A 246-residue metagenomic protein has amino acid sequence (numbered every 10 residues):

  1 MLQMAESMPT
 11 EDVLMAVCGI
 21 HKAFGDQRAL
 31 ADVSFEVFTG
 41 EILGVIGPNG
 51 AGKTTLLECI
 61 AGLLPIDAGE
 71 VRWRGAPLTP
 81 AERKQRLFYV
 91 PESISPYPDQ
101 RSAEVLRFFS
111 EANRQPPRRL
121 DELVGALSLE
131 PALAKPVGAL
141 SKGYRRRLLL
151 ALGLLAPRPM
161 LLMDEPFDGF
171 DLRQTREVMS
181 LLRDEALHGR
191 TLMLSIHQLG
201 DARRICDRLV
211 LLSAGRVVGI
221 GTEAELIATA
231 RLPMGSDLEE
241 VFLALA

Functional and structural regions predicted by a protein language model:
A61: Helix-to-loop junction immediately C-terminal to a conserved catalytic motif
G69-R83: Conserved ABC transporter NBD signature motif
R107, E111, P117-A132: Conserved ABC ATPase "signature" region
L161-E165: Catalytic Walker B motif of ABC-type/P-loop ATPase nucleotide-binding domains
A202-R204: A short, surface-exposed alpha-helical micro-motif characterized by mixed small hydrophobic and charged/polar residues
I220-G221: ABC ATPase "signature
